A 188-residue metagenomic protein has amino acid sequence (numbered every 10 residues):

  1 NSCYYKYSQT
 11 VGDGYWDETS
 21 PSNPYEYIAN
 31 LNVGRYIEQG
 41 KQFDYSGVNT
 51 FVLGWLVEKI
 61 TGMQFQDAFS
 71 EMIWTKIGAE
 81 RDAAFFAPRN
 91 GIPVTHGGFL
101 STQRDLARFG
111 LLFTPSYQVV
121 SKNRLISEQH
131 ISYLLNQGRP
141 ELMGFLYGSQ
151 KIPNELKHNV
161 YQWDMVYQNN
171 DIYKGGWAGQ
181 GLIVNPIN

Functional and structural regions predicted by a protein language model:
N1-A79, Q103-A107, L111-P115: Active-site-adjacent helix/loop patches that line small-molecule binding or acyl-intermediate pockets
Y36-Y45, I92-L100, Y173-A178: Solvent-exposed loop and edge beta-strand segments that line ligand/cofactor-binding and catalytic clefts
D67-T75, F85, N123-S132: Beta-strand segments within the central parallel beta-sheet cores of soluble alpha/beta enzyme folds
M72, K76-Q103: Mid-domain, small-residue-enriched loop/turn segments at the edges of structured enzyme/sensor domains
E80-A83, L135-I187: Active-site Gly/Thr loop motif
T95, T102-D105, H130, N159-Y161 (+1 more regions): Residues that flank catalytic or metal-binding motifs in active/ligand-binding sites
R104, I187-N188: Loop/turn elements at helix/coil->beta-strand transitions in domains of secreted/extracellular proteins
R108-P140, G144: Active-site/pore-lining binding-face segments in mid-to-C-terminal subdomains
